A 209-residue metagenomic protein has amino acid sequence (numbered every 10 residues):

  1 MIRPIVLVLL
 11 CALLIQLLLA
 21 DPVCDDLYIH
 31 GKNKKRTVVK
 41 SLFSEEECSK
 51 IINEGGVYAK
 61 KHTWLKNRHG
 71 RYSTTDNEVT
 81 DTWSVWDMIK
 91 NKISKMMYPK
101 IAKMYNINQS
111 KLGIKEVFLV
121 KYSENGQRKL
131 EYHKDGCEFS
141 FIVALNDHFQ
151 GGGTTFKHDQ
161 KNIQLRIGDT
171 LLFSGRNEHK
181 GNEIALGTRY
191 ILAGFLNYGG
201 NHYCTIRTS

Functional and structural regions predicted by a protein language model:
M1-V38, T205-S209: Fe(II)/2-oxoglutarate
R3, R68-R71, K121, R189: Basic side chains
I5-C11, L18, S41-L42, M88 (+2 more regions): Compositionally biased, intrinsically disordered low-complexity segments
P22-S110: Non-heme Fe(II)/2-oxoglutarate
P99-S209: Catalytic core of non-heme Fe(II) oxygenases with the double-stranded beta-helix
